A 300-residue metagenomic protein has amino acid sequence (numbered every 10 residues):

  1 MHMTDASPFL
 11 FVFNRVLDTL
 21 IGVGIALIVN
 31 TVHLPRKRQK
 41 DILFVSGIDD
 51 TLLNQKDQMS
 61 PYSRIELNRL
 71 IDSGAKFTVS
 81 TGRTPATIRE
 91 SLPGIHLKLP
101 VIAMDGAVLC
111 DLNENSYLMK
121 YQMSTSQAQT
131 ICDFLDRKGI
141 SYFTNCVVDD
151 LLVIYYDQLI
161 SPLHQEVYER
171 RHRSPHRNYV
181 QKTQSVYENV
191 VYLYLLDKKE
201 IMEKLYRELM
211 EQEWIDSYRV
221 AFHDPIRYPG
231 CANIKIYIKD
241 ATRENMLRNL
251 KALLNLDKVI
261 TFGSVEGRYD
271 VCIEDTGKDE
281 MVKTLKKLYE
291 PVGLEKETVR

Functional and structural regions predicted by a protein language model:
M1-Q39: A transmembrane helix-and-boundary motif of multi-pass membrane transporters/channels
D41-D57, E274: Asp-based phosphoryl-transfer active-site loop
D41-V45, Y62-A75, W214, L253: A short, Lys/Arg-enriched amphipathic alpha-helix followed by its capping loop at the start of a domain
L43, S60, N233-R300: Mg2+-dependent phosphoryl-transfer enzymes with acidic/Ser/Thr/Gly-rich catalytic loops
Q58-Q165: Active-site phosphate-binding/coordination module
G74-T78, L97-L99, Y192, N255-V259 (+1 more regions): Short active-site oxyanion
I88-L92, L205, L209, Y269: Hydrophobic packing residues within well-ordered alpha-helices of enzyme cores
N145, D150-F262: Conserved acidic, metal-coordinating active-site core of Asp-based, Mg2+-dependent phosphoryl-transfer enzymes
